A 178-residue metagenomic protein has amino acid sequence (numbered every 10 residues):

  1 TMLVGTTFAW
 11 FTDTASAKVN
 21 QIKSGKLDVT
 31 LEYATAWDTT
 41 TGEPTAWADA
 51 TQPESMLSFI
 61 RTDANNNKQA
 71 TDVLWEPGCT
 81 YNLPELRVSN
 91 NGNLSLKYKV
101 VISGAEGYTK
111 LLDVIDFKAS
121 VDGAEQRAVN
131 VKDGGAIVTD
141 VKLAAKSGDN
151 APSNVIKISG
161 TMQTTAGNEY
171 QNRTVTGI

Functional and structural regions predicted by a protein language model:
T1-I178: Long, small/polar-residue-biased beta-strand-and-loop interaction regions
